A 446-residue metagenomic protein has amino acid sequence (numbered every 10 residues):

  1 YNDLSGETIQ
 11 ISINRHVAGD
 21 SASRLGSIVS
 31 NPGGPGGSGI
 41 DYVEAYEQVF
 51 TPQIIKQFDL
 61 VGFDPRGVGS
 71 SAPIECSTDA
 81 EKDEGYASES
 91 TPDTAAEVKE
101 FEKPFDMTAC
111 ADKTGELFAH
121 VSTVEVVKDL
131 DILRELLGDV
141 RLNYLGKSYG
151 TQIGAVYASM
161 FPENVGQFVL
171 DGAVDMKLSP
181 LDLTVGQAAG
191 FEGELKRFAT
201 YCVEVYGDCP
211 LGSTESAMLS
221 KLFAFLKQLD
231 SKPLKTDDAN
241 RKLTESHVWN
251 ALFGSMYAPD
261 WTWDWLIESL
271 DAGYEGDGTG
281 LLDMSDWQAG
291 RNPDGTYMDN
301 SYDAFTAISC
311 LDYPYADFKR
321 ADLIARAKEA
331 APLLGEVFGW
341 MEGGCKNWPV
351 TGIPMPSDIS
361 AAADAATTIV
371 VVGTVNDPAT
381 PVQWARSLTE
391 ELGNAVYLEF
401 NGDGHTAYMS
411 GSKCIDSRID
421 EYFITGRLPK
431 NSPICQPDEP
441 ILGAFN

Functional and structural regions predicted by a protein language model:
D3-A95, V375, S387: N-terminal cap/lid subdomain of alpha/beta-hydrolase-fold enzymes
I13, L392-T406: Catalytic histidine neighborhood in serine/cysteine hydrolases with alpha/beta-hydrolase-type architecture
E75-S88, V156-K221, S255, I267-D283 (+1 more regions): A catalytic-pocket lid/entrance helix-loop region that shapes and gates access to the active site across common
L137-Y149: Alpha/beta-hydrolase fold nucleophile elbow
L219-A366, G411, S417: Alpha/beta-hydrolase fold active-site neighborhood
D364-A365, V370-G373, D377: Short beta-strand/loop motif that positions the catalytic acidic residue of the alpha/beta-hydrolase fold
P378-Q383: Conserved alpha/beta-hydrolase "acid-adjacent" motif
D403-I415: Catalytic histidine-centered segment of alpha/beta-hydrolase-like enzymes
